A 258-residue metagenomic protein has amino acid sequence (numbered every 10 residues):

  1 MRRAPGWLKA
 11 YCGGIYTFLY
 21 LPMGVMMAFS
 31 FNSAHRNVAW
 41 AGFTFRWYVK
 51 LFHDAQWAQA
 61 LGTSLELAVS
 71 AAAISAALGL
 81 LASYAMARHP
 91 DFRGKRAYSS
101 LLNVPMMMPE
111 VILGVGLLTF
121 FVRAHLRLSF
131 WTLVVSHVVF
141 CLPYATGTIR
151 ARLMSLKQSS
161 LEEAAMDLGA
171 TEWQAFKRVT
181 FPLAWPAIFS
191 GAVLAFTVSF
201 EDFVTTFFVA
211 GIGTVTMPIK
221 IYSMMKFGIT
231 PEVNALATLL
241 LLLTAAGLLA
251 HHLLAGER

Functional and structural regions predicted by a protein language model:
M1-A4, S70-L102, T119, L248-G256: Transmembrane-helix boundary motif in ABC transporter permease subunits
R2-A10, A85, G94, R150-E162 (+4 more regions): C-terminal transmembrane helix and the adjacent membrane-cytosol boundary/short C-terminal tail of inner/organellar
R3-A4, H35-A71, K226-G228: Periplasmic/extracellular loop-to-transmembrane helix junction in inner-membrane transport proteins
Y11-M23, T146-R150, E172-E201: Transmembrane alpha-helices
L21-A55, F207-I212, R258: Short membrane-interfacial helix/loop motifs at transmembrane-helix boundaries
G24-M26, S30-H35, A187-Y222: Non-cytoplasmic
R36-N37, A41, F45, G94 (+3 more regions): Membrane-interfacial helix termini and adjacent extracytoplasmic/periplasmic loops of multi-pass transporters
W47-Q56, F200-L249, L254: Interhelical loop and adjacent transmembrane-helix boundary motif in polytopic membrane transport permeases
